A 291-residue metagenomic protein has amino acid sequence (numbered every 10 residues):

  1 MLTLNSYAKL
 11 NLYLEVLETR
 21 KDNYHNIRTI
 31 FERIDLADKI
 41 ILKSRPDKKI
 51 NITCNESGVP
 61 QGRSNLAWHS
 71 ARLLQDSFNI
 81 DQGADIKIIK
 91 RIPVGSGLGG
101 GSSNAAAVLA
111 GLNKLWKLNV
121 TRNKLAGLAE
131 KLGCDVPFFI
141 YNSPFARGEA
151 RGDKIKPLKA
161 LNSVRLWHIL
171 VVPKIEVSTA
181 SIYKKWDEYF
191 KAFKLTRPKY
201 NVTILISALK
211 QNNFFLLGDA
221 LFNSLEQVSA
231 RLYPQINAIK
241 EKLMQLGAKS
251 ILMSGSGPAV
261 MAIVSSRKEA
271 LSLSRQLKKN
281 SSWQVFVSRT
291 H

Functional and structural regions predicted by a protein language model:
M1-S96, K114, L118-N123, A160-L161 (+1 more regions): ATP-binding N-lobe of GHMP and related small-molecule kinases
T3, K39, F145-R147, H168-L170 (+1 more regions): Conserved hydrophobic/aromatic beta-strand scaffold that supports enzyme active sites
T29-F31, A126-G127, V136-P137, K154-L161: A generic local secondary-structure boundary/capping motif
P46-P60, V108, E130, Q211-F222: Short, basic/glycine-rich phosphate-binding loops at helix/coil junctions that contact nucleotide phosphates
G83, L109-A150: Contiguous, small/hydrophobic- and glycine-enriched helical/loop subdomains that border and often "cap" functional
K87-W116, C134, K249-V264: Glycine/serine-rich anion-binding loops at beta->alpha junctions that coordinate negatively charged ligand groups
Y141, R147-S250, S265-H291: Conserved, helical-rich catalytic subdomain that frames metal- and/or nucleotide-binding sites in enzyme alpha/beta
